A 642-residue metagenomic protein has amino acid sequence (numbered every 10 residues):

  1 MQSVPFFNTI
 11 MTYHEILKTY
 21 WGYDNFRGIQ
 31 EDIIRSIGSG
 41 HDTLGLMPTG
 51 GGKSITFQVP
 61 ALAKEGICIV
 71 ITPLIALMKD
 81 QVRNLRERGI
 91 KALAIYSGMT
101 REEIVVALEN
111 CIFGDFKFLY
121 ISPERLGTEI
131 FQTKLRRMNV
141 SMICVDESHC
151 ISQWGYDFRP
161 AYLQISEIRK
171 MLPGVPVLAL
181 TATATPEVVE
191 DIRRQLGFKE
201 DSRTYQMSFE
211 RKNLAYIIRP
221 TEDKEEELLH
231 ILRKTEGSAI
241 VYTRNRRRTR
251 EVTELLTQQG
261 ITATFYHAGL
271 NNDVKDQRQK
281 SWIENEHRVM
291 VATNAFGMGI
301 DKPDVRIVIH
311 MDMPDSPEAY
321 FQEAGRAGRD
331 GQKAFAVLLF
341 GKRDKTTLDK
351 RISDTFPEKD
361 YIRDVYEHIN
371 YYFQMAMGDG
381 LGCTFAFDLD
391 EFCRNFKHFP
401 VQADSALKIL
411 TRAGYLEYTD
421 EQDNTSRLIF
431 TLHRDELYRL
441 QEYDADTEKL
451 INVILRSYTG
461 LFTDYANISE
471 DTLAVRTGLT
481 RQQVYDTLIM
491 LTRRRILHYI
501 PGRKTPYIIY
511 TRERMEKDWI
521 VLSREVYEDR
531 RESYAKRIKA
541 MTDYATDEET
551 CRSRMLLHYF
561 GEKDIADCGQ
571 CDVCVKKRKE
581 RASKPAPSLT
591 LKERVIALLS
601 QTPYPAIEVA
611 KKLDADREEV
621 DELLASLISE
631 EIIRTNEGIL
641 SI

Functional and structural regions predicted by a protein language model:
M1-T12, A582-T590: Short, Lys/Arg-enriched, disordered terminal segments
S3-Y20, D24, G28, D32-S54 (+3 more regions): Helicase motor core with emphasis on the C-terminal RecA-like subdomain
H287, V305, I309, M313-Q322 (+3 more regions): C-terminal accessory region of SF2 helicases/translocases
